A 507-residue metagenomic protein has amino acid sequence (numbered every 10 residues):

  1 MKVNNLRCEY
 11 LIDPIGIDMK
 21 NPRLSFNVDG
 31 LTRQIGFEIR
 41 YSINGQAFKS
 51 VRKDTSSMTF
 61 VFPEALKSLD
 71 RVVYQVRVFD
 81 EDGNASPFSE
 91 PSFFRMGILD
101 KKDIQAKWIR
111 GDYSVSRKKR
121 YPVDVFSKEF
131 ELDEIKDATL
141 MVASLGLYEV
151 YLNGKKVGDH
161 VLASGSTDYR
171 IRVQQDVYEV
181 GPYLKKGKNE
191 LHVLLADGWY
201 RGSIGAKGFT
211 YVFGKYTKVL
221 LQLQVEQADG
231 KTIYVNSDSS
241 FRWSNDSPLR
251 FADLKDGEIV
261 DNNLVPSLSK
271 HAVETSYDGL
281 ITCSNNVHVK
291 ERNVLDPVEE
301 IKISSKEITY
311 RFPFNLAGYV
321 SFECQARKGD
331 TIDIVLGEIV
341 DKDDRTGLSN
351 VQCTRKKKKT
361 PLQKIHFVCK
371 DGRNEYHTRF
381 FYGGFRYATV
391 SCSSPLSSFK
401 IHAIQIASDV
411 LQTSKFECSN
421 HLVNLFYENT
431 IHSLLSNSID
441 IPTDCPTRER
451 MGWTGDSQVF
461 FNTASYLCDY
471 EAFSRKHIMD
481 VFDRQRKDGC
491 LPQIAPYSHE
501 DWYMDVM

Functional and structural regions predicted by a protein language model:
M1-R448, D456, A472-H477, V481 (+1 more regions): Extracellular/oxidizing-compartment recognition motifs
V459-Y470: Well-ordered alpha-helical scaffold segments within catalytic/enzyme domains
E500-M507: Thiamine diphosphate
